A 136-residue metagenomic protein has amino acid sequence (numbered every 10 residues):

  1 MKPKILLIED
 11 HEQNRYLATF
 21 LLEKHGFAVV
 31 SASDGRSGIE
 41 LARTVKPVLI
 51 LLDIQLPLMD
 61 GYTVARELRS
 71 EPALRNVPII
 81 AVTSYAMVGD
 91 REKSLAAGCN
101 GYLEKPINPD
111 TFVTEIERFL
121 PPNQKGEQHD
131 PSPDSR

Functional and structural regions predicted by a protein language model:
E9: Conserved acidic carboxylate
Y16-K24: Charged docking surfaces used in two-component/phosphorelay signaling
G26-S33, L41, L103: Short hydrophobic/Thr-rich beta-strand motif most characteristic of the beta2 strand and flanking loop of CheY-like
V45-L51, L56: Active-site beta3 strand of CheY-like receiver
P57, R75, M87, K105-P106: The feature encodes the CheY-like receiver
I107-I116: C-terminal output helix
